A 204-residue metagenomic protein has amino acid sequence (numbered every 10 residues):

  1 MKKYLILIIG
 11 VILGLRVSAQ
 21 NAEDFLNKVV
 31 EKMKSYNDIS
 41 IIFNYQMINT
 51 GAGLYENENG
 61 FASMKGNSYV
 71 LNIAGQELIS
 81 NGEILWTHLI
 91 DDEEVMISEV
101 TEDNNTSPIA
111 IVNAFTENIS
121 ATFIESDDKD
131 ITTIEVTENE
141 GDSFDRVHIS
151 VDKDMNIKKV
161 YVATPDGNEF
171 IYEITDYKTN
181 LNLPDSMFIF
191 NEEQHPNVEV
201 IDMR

Functional and structural regions predicted by a protein language model:
Y4-L13: Sec-dependent N-terminal signal peptides
L15-L54, N67-S68, Q194-R204: N-terminal leader/targeting segments and the immediate start of mature chains
K32, G60-S63, E77-L78, A121-D127: Short, exposed beta-strand/loop patches in secreted or surface proteins that constitute
S40-I42, W86, E135, E173: Soluble periplasmic/extracytoplasmic beta-strand elements of cell-envelope proteins
N44-I48, N72, H88, T137-N139 (+1 more regions): A generic structural motif
N59-T106, F170: An acidic-aromatic
V100-K129: Flexible, surface-exposed loop/linker segments and immediately adjacent secondary-structure boundaries
I119, S126-P196, I201-D202: Gly/Pro-enriched, hydrophobic low-complexity segments that function as extracytoplasmic propeptides/linkers
